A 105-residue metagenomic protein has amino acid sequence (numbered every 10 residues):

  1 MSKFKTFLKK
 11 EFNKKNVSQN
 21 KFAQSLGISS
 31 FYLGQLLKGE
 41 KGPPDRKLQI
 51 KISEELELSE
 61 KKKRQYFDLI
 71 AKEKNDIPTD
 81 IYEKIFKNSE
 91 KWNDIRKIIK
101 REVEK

Functional and structural regions predicted by a protein language model:
M1-V17, R101: A short, Lys/Arg-rich alpha-helix, primarily the initiator
L8, F22-A23, L33-L36: Conserved hydrophobic/aromatic packing and binding residues within compact polymer-binding modules
F12, L37, L48: DNA major-groove recognition helix of helix-turn-helix
S18-A23, I52: Short alpha-helical "recognition helix" segments of helix-turn-helix
G27-P43, L69: Recognition helix of helix-turn-helix/homeodomain-like DNA-binding domains that insert into the DNA major groove
K47-R64: DNA major-groove recognition helix of helix-turn-helix/homeodomain DNA-binding modules
R64-K100: Short, charged recognition helix plus adjacent turn of helix-turn-helix-like nucleic-acid-binding domains
